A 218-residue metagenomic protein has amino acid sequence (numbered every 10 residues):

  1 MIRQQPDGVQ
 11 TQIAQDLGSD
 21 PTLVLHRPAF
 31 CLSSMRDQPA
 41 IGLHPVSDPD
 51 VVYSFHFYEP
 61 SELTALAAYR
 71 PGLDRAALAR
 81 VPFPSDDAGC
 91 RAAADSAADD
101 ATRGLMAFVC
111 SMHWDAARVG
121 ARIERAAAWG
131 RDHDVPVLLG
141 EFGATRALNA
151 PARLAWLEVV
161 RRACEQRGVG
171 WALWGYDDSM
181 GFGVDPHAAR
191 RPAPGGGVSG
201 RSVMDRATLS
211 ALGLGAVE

Functional and structural regions predicted by a protein language model:
M1, Q5-V9, S111-R122, A152-W156 (+1 more regions): Soluble or luminal CAZymes and related metallo-dependent hydrolases
M1-H113, E124-A144, Q166-R167: Active-site region of glycoside hydrolase catalytic domains
R103, C110-S111, A121, A127-A128 (+1 more regions): Aromatic- and carboxylate-lined catalytic core of secreted/periplasmic carbohydrate-active enzymes
L148-E218: Aromatic-rich peripheral "rim/lid" segments of glycoside hydrolase catalytic domains that contact and position glycan
